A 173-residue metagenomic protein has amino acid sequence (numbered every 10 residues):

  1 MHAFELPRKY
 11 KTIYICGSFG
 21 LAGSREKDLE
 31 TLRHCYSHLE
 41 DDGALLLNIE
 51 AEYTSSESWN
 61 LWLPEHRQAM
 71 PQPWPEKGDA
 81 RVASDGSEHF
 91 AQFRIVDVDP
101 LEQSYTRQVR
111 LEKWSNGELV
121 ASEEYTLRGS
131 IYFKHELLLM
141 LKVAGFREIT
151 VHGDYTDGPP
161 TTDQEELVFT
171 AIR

Functional and structural regions predicted by a protein language model:
F4-I13: A short acidic, Gly/Pro-enriched loop at the edge of an enzyme's catalytic core that lines a small-molecule cofactor
I13, W62-H66, L167-F169: Short, hinge-like loop/turn segments at secondary-structure boundaries
I15-F19, N48: Residues lining the SAM
G20-S24: A short His-aromatic
D28-A44: A short glycine-rich, Lys/Arg-flanked "PGG" loop and its adjoining helix->strand segment in the class I
L45-L46, E148: A short hydrophobic/small-residue beta-strand
I49-E136: SAM-dependent methyltransferase
E123-R173: C-terminal lobe and adjacent flexible extensions of AdoMet/dcAdoMet transferase-like proteins
